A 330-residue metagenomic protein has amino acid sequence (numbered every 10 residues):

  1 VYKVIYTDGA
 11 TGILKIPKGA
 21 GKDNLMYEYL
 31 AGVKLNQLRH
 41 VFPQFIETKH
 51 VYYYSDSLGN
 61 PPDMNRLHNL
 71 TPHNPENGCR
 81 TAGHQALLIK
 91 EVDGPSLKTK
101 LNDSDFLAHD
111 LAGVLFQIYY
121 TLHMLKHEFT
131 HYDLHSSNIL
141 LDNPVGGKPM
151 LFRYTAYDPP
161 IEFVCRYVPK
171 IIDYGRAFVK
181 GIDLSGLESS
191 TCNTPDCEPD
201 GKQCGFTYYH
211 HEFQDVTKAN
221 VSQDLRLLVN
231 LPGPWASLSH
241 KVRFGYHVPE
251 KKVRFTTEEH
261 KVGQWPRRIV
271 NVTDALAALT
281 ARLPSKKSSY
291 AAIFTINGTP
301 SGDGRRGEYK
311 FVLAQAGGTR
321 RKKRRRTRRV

Functional and structural regions predicted by a protein language model:
V1-D56: ATP-binding glycine-rich loop module of kinase domains
T11, G21-N24, S55-N60, P95-K98 (+3 more regions): Eukaryotic short linear interaction motifs
K15-P17, N60-M64, K100-S104, I182-L187 (+1 more regions): Short coil/turn segments at secondary-structure boundaries
P43-A108: Conserved structural core of kinase catalytic domains
D103-Y132, S136-S137, D142-G146: Conserved kinase catalytic-core helix
H135-A219: Catalytic activation segment of kinase domains across protein kinase-like and atypical kinase folds
G186, C197-A316: Helical subdomain adjoining the active site within ATP-dependent kinase catalytic cores
A314-V330: Arg/Lys-rich, intrinsically disordered low-complexity tails that mediate electrostatic binding and condensation
